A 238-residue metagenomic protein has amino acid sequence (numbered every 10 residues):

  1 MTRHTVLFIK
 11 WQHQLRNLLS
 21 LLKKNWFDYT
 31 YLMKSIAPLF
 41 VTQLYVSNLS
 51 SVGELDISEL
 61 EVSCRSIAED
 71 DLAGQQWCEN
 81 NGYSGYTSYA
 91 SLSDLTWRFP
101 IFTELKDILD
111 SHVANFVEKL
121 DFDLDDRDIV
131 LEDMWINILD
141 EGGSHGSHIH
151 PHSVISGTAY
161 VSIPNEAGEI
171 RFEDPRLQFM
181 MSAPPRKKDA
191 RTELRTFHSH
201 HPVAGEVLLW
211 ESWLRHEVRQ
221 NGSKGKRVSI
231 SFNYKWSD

Functional and structural regions predicted by a protein language model:
M1-L32: N-terminal amphipathic/basic-hydrophobic helices that include classical n-h-c signal peptides and signal-anchor
W26-D123: Non-heme Fe(II)/2-oxoglutarate
Y45, E132-M134, I155-G157, V228-F232: Hydrophobic residues positioned within well-ordered beta-strands of beta-sheet architectures
S50, L139, Y160-S162, N233-S237: Solvent-exposed residues in well-ordered beta-strands and their adjoining turns, especially edge/terminal strands
Q75-G82, D94-K106, H152, R171-M180 (+1 more regions): Short N-terminal helix-initiation segments at or just after the protein's N-terminus
D94, P100-V130, D140-V154, V161-N165: Active-site region of the double-stranded beta-helix
I136-L209: Catalytic core of non-heme Fe(II) oxygenases with the double-stranded beta-helix
D189-D238: Catalytic core of Fe(II)/2-oxoglutarate
